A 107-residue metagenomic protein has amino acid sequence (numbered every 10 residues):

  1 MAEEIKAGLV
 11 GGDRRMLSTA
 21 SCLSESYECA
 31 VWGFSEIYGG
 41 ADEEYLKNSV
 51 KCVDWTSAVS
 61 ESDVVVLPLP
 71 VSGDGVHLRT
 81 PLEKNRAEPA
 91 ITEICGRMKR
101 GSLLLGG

Functional and structural regions predicted by a protein language model:
M1-R100: ATP-binding N-terminal substructure of ATP-dependent carboxylate-amine bond-forming enzymes
L103-G107: Short beta-strand elements of ligand-binding domains
